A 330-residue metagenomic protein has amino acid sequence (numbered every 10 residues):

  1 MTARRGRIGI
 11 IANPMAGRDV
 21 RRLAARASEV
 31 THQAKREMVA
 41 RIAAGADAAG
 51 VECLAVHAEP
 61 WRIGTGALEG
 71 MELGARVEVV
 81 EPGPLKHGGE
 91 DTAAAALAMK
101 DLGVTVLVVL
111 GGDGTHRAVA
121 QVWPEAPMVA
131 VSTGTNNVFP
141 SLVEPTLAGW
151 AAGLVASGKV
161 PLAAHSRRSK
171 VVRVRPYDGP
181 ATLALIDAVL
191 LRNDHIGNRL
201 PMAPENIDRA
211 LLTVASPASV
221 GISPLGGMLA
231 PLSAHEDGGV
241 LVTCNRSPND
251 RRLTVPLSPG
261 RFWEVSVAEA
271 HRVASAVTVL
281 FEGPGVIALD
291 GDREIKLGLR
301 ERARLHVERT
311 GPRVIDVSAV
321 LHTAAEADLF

Functional and structural regions predicted by a protein language model:
M1-V106: ATP/NTP phosphate-donor binding region
A3, I8-I10, M15, V56 (+1 more regions): ATP/nucleoside-binding phosphotransfer catalytic cores, i.e., glycine-rich phosphate-binding loops
G9-A12, H57, V109-G111, A130-S132 (+1 more regions): Short beta-strand segments
R18-A25, G66-L68, S141, L200-P201 (+2 more regions): Short, glycine/acidic-enriched capping/hinge loops at junctions between secondary-structure elements
M99, V104-Q121: A glycine-rich beta-strand to alpha-helix segment that forms a phosphate/ribose-binding loop at ligand/cofactor sites
V109-L110, V119-P145: Short, acidic/small-residue loops that bind anionic groups at enzyme active sites
T135-V174: Short, glycine-/small-residue-rich phosphate/pyrophosphate-handling segment
V160-S266, V273-S275: ATP/pyrophosphate-binding catalytic subdomain of soluble kinases
